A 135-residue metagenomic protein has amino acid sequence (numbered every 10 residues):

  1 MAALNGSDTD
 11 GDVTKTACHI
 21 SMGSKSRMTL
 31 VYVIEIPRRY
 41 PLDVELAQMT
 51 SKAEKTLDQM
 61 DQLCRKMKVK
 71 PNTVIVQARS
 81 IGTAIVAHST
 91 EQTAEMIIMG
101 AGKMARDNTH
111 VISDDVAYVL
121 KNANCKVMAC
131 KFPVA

Functional and structural regions predicted by a protein language model:
M1-D43, A47, L63, V69-N72 (+1 more regions): Small/aliphatic-rich secondary-structure junction motif
T16, Q48-M60, A84: Short, solvent-exposed amphipathic alpha-helices that sit in or adjacent to ligand/effector-binding or catalytic
C18, V86, A117: Active-site phosphate/pyrophosphate- and oxyanion-stabilizing loops and adjacent acidic/basic residues in soluble
Y32, M67, I97-A101, C130: Short beta-strands and strand-loop turn motifs
V33-E35, A78, F132: Active-site loop/turn elements of alpha/beta-hydrolase fold enzymes, especially the short glycine-/histidine-rich
L46-T50, T90-Q92, D115-V116: Short, hinge-like loop/turn segments at secondary-structure boundaries
R65-I97, V134-A135: Structural beta-alpha unit
M99-N122, V134: Glycine-rich, Arg-bearing micro-motifs that act as flexible, cationic patches
